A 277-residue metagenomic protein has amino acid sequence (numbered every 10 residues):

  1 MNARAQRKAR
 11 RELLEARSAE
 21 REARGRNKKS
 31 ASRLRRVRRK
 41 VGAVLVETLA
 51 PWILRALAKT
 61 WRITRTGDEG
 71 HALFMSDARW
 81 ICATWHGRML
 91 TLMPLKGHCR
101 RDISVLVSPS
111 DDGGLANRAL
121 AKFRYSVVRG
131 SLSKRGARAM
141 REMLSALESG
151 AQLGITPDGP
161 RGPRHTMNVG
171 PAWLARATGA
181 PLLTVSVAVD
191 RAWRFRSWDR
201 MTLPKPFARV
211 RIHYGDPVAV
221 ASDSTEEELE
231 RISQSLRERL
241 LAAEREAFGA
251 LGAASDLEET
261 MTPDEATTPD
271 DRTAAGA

Functional and structural regions predicted by a protein language model:
M1-K28, L115-A119, K134, G249 (+2 more regions): Soluble, non-transmembrane catalytic domains of enzymes that act on hydrophobic metabolites at membranes
R26-T66, L95: A transmembrane-helix-recognition feature enriched in membrane-embedded lipid enzymes and envelope glyco-/phospholipid
R55-R79, R88-T91: A short, well-structured juxtamembrane/interface segment
A78-K134, R194: Catalytic core of membrane glycerolipid acyltransferases/transacylases, capturing the structured, soluble-facing
L95, A119, S145, P163 (+1 more regions): Hydrophobic/aromatic ligand-binding patch that stacks against planar heteroaromatic rings of cofactors or nucleotides
A121-G162: Hydrophobic, well-structured mid-protein blocks that either form specific transmembrane helices
P163-E226: A cross-family acyltransferase "interaction/gating" segment
P217, S224-F248: C-terminal functional extensions of proteins
